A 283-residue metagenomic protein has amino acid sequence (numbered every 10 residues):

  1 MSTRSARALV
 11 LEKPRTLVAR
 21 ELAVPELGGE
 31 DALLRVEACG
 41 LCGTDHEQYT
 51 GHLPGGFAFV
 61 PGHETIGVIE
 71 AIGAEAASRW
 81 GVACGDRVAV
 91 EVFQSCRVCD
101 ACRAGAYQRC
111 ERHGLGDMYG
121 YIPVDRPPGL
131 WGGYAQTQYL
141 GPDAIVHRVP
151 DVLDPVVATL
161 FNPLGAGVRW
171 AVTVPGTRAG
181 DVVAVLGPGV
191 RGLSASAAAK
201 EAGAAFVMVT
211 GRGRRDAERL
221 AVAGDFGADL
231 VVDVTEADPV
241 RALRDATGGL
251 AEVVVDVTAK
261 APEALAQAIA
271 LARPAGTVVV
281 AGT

Functional and structural regions predicted by a protein language model:
K13, E37, P188, R212 (+1 more regions): Cofactor-binding loop segments of dinucleotide-utilizing enzymes, especially the Rossmann-like FAD- and NAD(P)+-binding
V24-C39, H52-R103, Q108, L130-W131 (+1 more regions): Glycine-rich beta-strand-centered segment in the early N-terminal region that forms part of a ligand/cofactor-binding
C42, E91-H147: Cysteine-cluster motifs in flexible loop/terminal segments that predominantly coordinate metals
T44-Y49: Cytochrome P450 core scaffold surrounding the K-helix E-X-X-R motif and the conserved "meander" helix-loop region
I66, A89, A184, M208 (+1 more regions): Structural detector of well-ordered beta-strand residues that form the stable sheet scaffold of enzyme domains
V88, V182-A184, V254-D256: Conserved hydrophobic beta-strands of the Rossmann-like cofactor-binding core in SDR/related NAD(P)H-dependent
Q136, I145, P150-E236: Mid-domain Rossmann-like dinucleotide-binding core that forms the NAD(H)/NADP(H) cofactor-binding site
V174-A179, E201-M208, A217, A221-T283: Glycine-rich cofactor phosphate-binding loops and adjacent beta1-alpha1 units of small-molecule cofactor enzyme domains
